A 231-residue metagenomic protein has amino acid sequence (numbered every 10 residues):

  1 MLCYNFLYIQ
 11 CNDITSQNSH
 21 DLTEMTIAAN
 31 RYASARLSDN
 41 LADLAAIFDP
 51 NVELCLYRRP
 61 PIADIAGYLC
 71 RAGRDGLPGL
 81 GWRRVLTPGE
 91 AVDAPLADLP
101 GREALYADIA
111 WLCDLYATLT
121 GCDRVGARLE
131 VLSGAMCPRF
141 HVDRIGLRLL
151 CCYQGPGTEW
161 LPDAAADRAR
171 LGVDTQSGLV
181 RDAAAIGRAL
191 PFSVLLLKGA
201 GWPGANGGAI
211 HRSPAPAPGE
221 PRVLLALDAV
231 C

Functional and structural regions predicted by a protein language model:
C3-A97, R102-A110: N-terminal auxiliary "cap/dimerization" subdomain that precedes the catalytic jelly-roll/cupin core of mononuclear
L41, A135-P138, A209-H211: Glycine-rich, charged/polar anion/phosphate-binding loops that engage phosphate groups from diverse ligands
N51-L54, G146-L149, F192, P221-R222: Short, surface-exposed beta-edge/turn micro-motifs
P61, V131-S133, C151-Q154, P162 (+2 more regions): Short, structured patches in soluble enzyme cores that scaffold and shape functional sites
I65-G67, W160-P162, K198, A205-N206: Short helix/loop capping segments that flank catalytic or ligand/cofactor-binding pockets
A94-G134, P138, V142: Extracellular-facing segments of soluble proteins and assemblies that are Gly/Ser/Thr-biased and enriched in aromatics
G134-P191: Catalytic core of non-heme Fe(II) oxygenases with the double-stranded beta-helix
L179-C231: Catalytic core of Fe(II)/2-oxoglutarate
